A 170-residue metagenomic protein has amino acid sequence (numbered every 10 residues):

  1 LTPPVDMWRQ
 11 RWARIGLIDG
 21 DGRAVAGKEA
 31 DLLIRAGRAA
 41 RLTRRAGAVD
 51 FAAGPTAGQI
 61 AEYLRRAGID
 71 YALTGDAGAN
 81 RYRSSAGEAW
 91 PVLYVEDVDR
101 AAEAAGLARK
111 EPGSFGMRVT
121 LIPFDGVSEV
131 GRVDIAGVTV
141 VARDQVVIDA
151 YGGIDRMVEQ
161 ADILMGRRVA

Functional and structural regions predicted by a protein language model:
L1-T2, I15-L17: Glycine-centered loop/turn motif at secondary-structure junctions
T2-R11: Short amphipathic alpha-helical interaction segments
P4-V5, G75, A142: Helix N-cap and loop-to-helix transition residues
G16-G20, A24-D125: Short gly/ser-rich loop at a beta-strand->alpha-helix junction or flexible surface loop bordering the NTP-binding
V98-A170: C-terminal regulatory/effector modules of DNA-binding transcriptional regulators
